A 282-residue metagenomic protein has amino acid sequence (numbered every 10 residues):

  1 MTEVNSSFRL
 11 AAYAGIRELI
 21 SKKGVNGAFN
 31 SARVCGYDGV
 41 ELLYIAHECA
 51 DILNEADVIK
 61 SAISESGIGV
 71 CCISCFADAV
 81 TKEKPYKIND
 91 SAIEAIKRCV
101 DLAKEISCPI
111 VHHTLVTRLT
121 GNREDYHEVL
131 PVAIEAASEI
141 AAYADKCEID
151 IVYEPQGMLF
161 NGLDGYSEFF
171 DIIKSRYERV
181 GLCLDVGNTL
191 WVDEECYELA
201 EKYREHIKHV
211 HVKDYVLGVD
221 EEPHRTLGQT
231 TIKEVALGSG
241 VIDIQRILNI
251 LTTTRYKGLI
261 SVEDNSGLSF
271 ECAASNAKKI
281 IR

Functional and structural regions predicted by a protein language model:
M1-C108, E128, S138, D145 (+2 more regions): N-terminal pre-domain/capping segments
M1-E18, K22-G36, S107, L163-L184 (+1 more regions): Histidine-acidic metal/acid-base catalytic patches
I16-E18, Y44-A46, F76-A79, L115-T120 (+4 more regions): Active-site-proximal loop/turn and secondary-structure-junction residues that shape catalytic pockets, frequently
G24-G27, A50-N54, V58, K87-A95 (+6 more regions): Alpha-helix N-cap and loop-to-helix initiation/capping positions
E41, C72-S74, H112, V152 (+2 more regions): Conserved beta-strand positions in the central sheet of alpha/beta enzyme cores
E83-P85, N122-E124, P223-H224: Short acidic, glycine/proline-rich loop/turn micro-motifs
A103-R123, C147-G157, S261-V262: Active-site groove signature of glycoside hydrolases
L130-P155, E168-I172: Compact, aliphatic and Gly/Pro-tolerant "microcore" segments centered on a short helix or tight beta-hairpin and their
